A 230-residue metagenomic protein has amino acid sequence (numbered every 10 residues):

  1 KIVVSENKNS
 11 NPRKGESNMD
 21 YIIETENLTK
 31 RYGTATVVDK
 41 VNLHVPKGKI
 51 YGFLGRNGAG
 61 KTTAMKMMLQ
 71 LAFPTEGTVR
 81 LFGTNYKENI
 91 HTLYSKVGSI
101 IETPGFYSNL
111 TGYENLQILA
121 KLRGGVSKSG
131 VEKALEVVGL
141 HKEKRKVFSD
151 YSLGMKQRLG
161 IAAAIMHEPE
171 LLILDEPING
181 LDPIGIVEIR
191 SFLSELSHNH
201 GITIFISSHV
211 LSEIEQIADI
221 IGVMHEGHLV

Functional and structural regions predicted by a protein language model:
K1-T29: ABC-family P-loop ATPase nucleotide-binding domain
D20-T25, K30-I206, L211-H225, L229: ABC transporter nucleotide-binding domains
